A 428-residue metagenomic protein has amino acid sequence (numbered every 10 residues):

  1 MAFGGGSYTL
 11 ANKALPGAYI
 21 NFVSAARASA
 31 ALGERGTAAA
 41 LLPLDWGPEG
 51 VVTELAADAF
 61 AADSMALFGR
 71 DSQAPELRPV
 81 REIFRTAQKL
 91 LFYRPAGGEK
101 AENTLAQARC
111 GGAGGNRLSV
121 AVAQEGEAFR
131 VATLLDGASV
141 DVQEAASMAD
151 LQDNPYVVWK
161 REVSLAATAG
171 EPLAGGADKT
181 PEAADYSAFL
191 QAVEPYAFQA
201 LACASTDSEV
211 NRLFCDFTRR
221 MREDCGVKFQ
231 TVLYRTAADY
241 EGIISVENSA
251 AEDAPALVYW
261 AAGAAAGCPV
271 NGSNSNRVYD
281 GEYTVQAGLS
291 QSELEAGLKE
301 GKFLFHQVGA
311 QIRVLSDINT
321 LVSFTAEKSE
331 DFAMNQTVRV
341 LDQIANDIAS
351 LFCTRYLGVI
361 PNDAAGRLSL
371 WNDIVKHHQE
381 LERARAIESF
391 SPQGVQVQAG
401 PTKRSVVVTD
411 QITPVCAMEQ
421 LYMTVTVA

Functional and structural regions predicted by a protein language model:
A2-P48, V52-F60, M65-P361, A365 (+4 more regions): A glycine- and small-residue-enriched flexible loop/hinge signal that marks low-structured segments
Q396-A428: C-terminal edge-of-domain segments
